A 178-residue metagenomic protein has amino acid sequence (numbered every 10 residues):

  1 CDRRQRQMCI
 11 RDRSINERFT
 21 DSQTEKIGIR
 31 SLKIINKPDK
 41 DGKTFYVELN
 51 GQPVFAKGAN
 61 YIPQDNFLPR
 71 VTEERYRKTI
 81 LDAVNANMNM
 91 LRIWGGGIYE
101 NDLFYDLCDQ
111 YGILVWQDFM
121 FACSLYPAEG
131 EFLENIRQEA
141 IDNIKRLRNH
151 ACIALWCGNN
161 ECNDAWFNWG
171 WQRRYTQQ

Functional and structural regions predicted by a protein language model:
C1-I10: Single conserved hydrophobic/aromatic residue that forms the stacking wall/gate of nucleotide- or nucleobase-binding
Q7, S14-S124, G130-L155, E161-A165: Active-site-adjacent substrate/metal-binding segments within catalytic domains of carbohydrate-active enzymes
F167-Q178: Polar, glycine-rich mid-to-C-terminal structural blocks that act as macromolecule-binding/assembly scaffolds
